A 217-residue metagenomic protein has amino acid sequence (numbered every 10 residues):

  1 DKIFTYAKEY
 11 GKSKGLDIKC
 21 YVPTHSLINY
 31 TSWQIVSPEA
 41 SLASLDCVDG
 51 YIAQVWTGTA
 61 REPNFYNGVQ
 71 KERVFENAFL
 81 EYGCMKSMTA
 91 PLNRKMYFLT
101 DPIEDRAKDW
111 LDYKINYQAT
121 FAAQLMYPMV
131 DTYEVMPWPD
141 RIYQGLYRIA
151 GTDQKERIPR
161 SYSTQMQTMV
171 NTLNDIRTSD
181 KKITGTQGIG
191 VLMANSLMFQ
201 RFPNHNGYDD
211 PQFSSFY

Functional and structural regions predicted by a protein language model:
D1-C20: Active-site neighborhood of glycoside hydrolase catalytic domains
K19-S215: Hydrophobic targeting/anchoring helices
